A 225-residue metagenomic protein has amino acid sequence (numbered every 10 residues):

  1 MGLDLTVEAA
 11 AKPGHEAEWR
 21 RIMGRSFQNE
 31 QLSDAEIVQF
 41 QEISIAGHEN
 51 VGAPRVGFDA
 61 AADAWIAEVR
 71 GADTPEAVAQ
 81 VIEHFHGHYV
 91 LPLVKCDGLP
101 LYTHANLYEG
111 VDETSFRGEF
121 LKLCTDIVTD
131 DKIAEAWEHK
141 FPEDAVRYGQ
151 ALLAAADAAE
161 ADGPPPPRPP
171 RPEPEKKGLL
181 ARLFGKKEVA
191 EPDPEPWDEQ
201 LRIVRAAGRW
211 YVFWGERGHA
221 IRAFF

Functional and structural regions predicted by a protein language model:
M1-F213, R217, F224-F225: Acidic (Asp/Glu-rich) sequence patches and key acidic residues that form negatively charged surfaces used
